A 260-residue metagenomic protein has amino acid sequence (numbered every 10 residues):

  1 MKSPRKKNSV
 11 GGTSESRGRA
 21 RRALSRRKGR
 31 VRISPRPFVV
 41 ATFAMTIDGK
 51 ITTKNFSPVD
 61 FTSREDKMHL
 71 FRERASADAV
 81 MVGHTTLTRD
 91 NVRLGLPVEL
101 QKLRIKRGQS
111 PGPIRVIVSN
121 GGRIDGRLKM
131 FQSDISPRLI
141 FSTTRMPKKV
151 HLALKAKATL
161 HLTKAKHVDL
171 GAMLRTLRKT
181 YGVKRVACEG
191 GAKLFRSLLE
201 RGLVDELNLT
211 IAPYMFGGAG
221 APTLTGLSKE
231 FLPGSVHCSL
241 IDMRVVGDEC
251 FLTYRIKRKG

Functional and structural regions predicted by a protein language model:
K2-N8, R17-R22, R26-G260: Enzymes that bind and transform nitrogen-containing heteroaromatic metabolites
T13: Short polybasic linear motifs
